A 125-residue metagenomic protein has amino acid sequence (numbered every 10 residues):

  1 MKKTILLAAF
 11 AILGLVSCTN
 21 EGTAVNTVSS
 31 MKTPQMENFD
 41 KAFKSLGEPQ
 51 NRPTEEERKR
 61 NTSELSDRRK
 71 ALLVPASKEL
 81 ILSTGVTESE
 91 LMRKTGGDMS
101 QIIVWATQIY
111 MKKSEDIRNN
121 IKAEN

Functional and structural regions predicted by a protein language model:
M1-K2, K112: Generic cytosolic/nucleocytoplasmic N-terminal low-complexity/intrinsically disordered segments
K2-A8: Sec-dependent signal peptide recognition, specifically the positively charged N-region followed immediately by
G14-S17: C-terminal motif of bacterial Sec signal peptides marking the signal peptidase cleavage site
T19-E21: Bacterial signal peptide processing site
T23-A106, E124-N125: Acidic/polar, low-complexity intrinsically disordered N-terminal segments immediately downstream of a Sec signal
T107-N125: Short, low-complexity, Pro/Ser/Thr/Gly-rich segments in the mature regions of secreted, periplasmic
